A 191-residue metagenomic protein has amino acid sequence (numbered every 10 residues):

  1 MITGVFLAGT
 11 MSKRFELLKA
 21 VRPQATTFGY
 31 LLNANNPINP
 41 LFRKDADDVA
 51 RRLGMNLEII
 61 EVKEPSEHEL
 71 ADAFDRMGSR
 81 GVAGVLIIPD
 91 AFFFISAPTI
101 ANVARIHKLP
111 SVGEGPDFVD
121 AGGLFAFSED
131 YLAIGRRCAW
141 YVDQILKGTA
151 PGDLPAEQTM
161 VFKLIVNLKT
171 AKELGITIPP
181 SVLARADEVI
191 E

Functional and structural regions predicted by a protein language model:
M1-E191: Short hydrophobic alpha-helices and adjacent helix-cap/hinge residues
